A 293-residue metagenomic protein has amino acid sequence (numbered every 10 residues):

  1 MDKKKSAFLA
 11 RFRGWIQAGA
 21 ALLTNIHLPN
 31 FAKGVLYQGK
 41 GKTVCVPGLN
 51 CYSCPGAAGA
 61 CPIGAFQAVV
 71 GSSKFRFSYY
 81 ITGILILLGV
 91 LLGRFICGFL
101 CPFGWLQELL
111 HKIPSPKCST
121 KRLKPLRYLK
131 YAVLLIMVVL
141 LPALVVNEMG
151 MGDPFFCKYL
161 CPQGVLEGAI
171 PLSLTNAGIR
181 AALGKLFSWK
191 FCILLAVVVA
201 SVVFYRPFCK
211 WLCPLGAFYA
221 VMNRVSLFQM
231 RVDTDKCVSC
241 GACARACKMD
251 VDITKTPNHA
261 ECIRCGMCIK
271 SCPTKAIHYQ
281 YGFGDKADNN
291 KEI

Functional and structural regions predicted by a protein language model:
M1-T254, A260-I293: Non-ligating segments of multi-cofactor redox enzymes
